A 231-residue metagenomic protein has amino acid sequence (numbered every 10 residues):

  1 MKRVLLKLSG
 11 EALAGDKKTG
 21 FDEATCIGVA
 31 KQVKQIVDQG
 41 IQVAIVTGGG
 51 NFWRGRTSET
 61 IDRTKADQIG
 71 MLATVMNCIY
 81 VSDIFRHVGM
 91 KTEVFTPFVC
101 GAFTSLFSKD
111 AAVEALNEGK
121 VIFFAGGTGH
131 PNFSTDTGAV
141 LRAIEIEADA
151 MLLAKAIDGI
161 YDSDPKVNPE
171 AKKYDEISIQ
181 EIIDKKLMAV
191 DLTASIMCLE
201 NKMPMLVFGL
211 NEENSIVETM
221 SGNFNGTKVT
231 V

Functional and structural regions predicted by a protein language model:
M1-V231: C-terminal catalytic "cap/lid" subdomain
